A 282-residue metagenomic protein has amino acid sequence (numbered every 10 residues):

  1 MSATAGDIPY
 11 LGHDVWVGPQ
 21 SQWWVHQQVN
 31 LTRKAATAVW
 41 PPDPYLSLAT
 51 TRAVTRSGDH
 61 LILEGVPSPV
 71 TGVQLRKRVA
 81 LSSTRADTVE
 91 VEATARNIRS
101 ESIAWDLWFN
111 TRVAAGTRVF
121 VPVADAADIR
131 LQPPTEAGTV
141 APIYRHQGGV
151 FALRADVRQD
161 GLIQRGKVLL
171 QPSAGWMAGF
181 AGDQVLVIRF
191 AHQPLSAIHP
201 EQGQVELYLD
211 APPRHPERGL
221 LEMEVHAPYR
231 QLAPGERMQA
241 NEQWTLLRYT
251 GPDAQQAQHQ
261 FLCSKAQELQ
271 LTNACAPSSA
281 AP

Functional and structural regions predicted by a protein language model:
M1-E90, I98-P282: Surface-exposed acidic/polar loop and edge beta-strand patches at domain peripheries
A93: Beta-strand-loop-alpha "switch" segments that mediate conformational coupling across diverse proteins
